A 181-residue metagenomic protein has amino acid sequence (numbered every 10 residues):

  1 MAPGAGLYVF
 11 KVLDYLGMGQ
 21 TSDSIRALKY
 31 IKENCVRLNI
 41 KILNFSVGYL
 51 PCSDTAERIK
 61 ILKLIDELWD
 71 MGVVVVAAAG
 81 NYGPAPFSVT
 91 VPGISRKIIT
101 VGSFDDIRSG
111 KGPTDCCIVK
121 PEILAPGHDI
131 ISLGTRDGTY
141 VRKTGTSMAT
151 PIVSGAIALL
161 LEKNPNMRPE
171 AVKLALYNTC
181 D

Functional and structural regions predicted by a protein language model:
M1-S22, V36-K41, I94-K97, P113-K120 (+1 more regions): Subtilisin-like serine protease catalytic core
G4, S46, G80, G145-S147: Residue-level detector of functionally special positions within alpha-helical transmembrane segments of multi-pass
Y8-D14, L43, G127-D181: Hydrolase catalytic cores
Y15-Q20, P51-T55, R142-K143: A generic structural signal for short coil/turn motifs at secondary-structure boundaries
Q20, E57, I94, T146-A149: Short, conserved glycine- and acidic-residue-centered signature motifs in active-site or ligand-binding loops
T21, I25-L28, L62, P86-V89 (+3 more regions): Extracytoplasmic/secreted envelope proteins and their assembly/folding machinery, especially bacterial periplasmic
L28-L38: Short, well-structured alpha-helical segments in soluble
I40-L133, Y177-C180: Catalytic-core segments of hydrolase enzymes
